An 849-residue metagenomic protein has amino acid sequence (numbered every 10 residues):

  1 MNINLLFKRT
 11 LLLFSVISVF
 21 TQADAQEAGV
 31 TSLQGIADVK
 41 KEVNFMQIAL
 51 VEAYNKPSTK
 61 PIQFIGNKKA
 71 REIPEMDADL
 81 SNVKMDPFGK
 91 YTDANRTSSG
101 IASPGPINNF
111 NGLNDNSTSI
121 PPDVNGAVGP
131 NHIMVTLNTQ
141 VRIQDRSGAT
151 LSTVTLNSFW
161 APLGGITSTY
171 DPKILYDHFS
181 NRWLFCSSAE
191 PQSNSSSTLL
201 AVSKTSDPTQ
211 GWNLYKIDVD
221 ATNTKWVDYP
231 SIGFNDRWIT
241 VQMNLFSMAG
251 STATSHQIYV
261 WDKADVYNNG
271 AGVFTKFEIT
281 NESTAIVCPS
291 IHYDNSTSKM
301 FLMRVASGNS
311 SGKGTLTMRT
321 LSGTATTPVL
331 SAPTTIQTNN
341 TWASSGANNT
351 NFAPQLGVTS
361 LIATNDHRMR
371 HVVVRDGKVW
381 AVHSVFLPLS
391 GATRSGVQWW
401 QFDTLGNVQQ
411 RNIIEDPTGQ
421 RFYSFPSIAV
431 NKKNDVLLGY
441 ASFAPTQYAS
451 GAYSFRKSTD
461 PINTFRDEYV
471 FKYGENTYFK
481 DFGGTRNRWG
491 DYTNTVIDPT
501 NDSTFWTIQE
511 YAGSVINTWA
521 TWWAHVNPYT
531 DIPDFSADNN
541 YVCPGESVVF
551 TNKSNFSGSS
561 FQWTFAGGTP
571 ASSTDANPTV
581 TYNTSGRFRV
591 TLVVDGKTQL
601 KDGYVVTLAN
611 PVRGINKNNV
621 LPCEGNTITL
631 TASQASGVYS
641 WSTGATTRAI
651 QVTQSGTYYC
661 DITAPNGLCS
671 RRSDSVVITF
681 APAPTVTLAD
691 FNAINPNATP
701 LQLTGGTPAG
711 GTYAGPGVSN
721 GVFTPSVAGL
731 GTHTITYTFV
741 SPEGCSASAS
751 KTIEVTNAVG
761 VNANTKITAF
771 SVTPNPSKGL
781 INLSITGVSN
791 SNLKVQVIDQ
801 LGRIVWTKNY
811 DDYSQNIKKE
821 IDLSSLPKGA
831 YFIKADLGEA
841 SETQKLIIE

Functional and structural regions predicted by a protein language model:
N4, R9, F14, T21-A25 (+8 more regions): C-terminal outer-membrane/trafficking sorting elements
Q26-D531: C-terminal PAP-associated
N138-Q140, S197, S255, K313 (+12 more regions): Exposed beta-strand and adjacent loop surfaces of beta-rich binding modules that mediate intermolecular recognition
R146, S458-D460, T564-P570, S642-T646 (+3 more regions): Change "in extracellular beta-sheet-rich domains … of secreted and cell-surface proteins" to "in beta-sheet-rich domains
A149, N181-R182, N407, T569 (+7 more regions): Residue-level signal for well-ordered, solvent-exposed loop/turn and beta-edge residues enriched in charged/polar side
T150-V154, Q210-N213, T569-S573, R648 (+1 more regions): Surface-exposed loop/edge segments in extracytoplasmic proteins
D531-S557, T569-T574, N583-V772, S814: Proline- and Ser/Thr-rich low-complexity, intrinsically disordered segments
T579, A649-Q651, K818-S824: Exposed aromatic-hydrophobic patches
